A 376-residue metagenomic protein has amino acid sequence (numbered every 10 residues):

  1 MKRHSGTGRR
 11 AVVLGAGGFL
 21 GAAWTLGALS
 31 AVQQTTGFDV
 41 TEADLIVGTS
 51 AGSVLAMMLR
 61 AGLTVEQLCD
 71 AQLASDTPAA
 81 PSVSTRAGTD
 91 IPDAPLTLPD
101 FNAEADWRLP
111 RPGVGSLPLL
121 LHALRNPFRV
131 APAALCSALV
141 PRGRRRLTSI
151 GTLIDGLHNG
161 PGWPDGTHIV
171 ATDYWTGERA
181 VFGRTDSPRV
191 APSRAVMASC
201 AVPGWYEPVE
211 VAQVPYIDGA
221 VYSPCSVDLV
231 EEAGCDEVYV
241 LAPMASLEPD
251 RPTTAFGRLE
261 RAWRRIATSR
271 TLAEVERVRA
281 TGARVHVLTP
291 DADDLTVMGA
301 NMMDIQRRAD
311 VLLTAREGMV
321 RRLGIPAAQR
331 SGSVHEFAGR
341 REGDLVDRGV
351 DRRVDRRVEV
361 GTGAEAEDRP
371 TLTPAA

Functional and structural regions predicted by a protein language model:
M1-T49, M57-R352, R356-R357, G361-A376: Patatin-like phospholipase
